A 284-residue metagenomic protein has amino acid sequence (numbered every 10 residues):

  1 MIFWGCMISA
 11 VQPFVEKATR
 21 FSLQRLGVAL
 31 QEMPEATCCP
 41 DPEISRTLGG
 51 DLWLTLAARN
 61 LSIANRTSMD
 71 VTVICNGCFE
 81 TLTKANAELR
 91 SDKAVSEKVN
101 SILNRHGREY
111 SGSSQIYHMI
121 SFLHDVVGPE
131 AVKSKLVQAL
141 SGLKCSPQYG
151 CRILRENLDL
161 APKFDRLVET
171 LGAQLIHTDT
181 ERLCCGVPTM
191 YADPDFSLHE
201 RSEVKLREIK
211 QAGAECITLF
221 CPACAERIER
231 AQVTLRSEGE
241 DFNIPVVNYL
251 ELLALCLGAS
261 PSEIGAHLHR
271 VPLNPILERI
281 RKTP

Functional and structural regions predicted by a protein language model:
M1-P284: Iron-sulfur cluster-binding electron-transfer modules in prokaryotic oxidoreductases
